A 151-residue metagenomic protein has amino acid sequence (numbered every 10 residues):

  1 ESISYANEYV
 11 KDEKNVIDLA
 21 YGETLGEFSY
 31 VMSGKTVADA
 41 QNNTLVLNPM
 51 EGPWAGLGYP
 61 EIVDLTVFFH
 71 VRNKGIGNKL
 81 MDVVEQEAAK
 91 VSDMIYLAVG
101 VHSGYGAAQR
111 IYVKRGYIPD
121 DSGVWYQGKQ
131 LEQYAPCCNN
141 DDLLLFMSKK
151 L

Functional and structural regions predicted by a protein language model:
S2-H70, M81-D82, E87, K150-L151: Acetyl-CoA-dependent GNAT
E27, N140-F146: Short hydrophobic/aromatic beta-strand or adjacent loop that forms the aromatic wall/cage of a ligand/substrate-binding
A55-G58, C138-D142: Short coil/turn motifs at beta-sheet boundaries
P60, S92-M94, L144: Structural motif
F68-D82, H102-A107, K114: Conserved glycine-rich acetyl-CoA-binding loop
A88-V101: Conserved GNAT acetyl-CoA-binding A-motif
A98-G100, V113, I118-C137: Conserved catalytic-core motifs of GNAT/GCN5-like acyltransferases
Q130, D142, K150: Acyl-donor (CoA/ACP) binding surface of acyl/acetyltransferases
